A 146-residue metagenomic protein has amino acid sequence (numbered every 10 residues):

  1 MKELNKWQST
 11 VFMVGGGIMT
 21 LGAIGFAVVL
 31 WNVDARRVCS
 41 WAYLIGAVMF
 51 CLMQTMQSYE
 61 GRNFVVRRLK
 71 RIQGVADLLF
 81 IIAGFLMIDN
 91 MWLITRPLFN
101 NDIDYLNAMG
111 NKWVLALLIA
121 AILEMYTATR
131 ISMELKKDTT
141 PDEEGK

Functional and structural regions predicted by a protein language model:
M1-G16, T129: Cytosolic juxtamembrane helix and N-cap/initiation of the first transmembrane helix
E3-T10, W31-D34, E60-R71, R96-N111 (+1 more regions): Juxtamembrane loop-transmembrane helix junctions in multi-pass integral membrane proteins, especially the extracellular
Q8-S9, F26-M49: Transmembrane alpha-helix entry/boundary detector in multi-pass membrane proteins
V11-V14, V38, A42-I45, R68-V75 (+2 more regions): Physicochemical signature of membrane-embedded alpha-helices that form the seven-helix bundle of GPCRs, emphasizing
A23-F26, A83-Y105: Alpha-helical transmembrane segments and their membrane-interface junctions in multi-pass membrane proteins
A47-N63: Canonical alpha-helical transmembrane segments
V48-F50, R71-W92: Hydrophobic alpha-helical membrane segments
N100-T140: Alpha-helical membrane-associated segments of multi-pass integral membrane proteins
